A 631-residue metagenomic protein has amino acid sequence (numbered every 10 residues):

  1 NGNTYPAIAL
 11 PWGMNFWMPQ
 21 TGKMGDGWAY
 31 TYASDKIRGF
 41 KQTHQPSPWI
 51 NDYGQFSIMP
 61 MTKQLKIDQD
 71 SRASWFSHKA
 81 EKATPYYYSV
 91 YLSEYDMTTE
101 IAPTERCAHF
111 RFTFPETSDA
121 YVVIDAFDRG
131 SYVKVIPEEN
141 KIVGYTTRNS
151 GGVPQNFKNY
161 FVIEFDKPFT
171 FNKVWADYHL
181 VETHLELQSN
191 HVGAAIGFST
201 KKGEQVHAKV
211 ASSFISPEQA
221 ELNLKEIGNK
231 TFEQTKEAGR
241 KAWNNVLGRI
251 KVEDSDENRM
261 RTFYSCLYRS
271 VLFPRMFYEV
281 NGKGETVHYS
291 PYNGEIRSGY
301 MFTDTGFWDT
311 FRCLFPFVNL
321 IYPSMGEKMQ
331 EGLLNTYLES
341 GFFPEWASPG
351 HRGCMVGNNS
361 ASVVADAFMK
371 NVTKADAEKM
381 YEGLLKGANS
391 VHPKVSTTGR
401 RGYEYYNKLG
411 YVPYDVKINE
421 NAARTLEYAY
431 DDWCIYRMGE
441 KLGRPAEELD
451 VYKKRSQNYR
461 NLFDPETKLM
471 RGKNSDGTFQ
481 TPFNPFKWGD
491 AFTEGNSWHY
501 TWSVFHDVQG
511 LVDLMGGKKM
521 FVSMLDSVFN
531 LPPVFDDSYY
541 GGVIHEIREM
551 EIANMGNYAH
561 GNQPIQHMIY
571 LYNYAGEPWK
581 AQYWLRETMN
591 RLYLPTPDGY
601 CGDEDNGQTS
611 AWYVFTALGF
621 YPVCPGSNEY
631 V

Functional and structural regions predicted by a protein language model:
N1-F315, N319-S362, F368-L426, C434 (+5 more regions): Accessory carbohydrate-recognition regions in carbohydrate-active enzymes
D431: ATP-dependent phospho-/nucleotidyl transfer catalytic cores
